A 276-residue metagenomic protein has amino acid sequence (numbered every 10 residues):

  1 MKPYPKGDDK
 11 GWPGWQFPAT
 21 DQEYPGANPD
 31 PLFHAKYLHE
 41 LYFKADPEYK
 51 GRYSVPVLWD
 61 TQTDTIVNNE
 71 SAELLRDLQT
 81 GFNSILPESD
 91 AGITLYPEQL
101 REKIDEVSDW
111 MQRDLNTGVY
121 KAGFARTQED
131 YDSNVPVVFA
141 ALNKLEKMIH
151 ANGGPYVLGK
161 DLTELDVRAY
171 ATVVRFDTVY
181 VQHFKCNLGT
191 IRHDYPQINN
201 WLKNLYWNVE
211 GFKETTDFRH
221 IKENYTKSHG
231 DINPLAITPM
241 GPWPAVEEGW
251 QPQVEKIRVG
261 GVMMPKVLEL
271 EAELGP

Functional and structural regions predicted by a protein language model:
M1-P276: C-terminal alpha-helical interaction module
